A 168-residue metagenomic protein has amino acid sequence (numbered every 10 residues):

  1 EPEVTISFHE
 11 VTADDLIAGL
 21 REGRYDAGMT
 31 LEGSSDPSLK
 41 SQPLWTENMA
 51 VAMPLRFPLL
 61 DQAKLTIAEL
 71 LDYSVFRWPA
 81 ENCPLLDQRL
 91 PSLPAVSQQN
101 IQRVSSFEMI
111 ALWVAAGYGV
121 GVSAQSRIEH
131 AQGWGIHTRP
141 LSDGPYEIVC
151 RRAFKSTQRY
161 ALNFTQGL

Functional and structural regions predicted by a protein language model:
E1-P37: Central regulatory/effector-binding core of bacterial HTH transcription factors
V4-T12, L31, R77, V96-M109: Short beta-strand-to-loop elements that line the ligand-binding cleft of bilobed periplasmic-binding protein-like
H9, D14-R24, L93, F107-Y118: Short helices/loops that flank or line small-molecule/ion binding pockets
L31-S38, D87, F107-H137: A ligand-binding cleft/hinge motif common to bilobed small-molecule-binding domains
P37-V75, R159-L162: Flexible hinge/capping segments at coil-to-helix
K40-A50, Q125, G133-E147: Short beta-strand->loop
I67, D72-V96, A161-N163: Secondary-structure junction motif
I136-L168: A late-sequence structural motif
